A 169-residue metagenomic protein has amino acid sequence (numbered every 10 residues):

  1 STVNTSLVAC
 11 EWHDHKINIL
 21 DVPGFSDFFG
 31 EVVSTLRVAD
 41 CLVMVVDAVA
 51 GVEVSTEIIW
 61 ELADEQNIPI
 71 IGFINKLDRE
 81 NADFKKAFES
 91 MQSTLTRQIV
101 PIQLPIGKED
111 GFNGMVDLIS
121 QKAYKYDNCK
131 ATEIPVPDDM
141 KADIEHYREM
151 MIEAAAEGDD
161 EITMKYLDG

Functional and structural regions predicted by a protein language model:
S1-C41, S55, I59-P69: Switch I (G2) and immediately adjacent beta-strands of P-loop GTPase domains
M44: Redox-cofactor binding/interface segments in oxidoreductases and associated redox assembly factors
A48-G169: P-loop NTPase catalytic nucleotide-binding module
